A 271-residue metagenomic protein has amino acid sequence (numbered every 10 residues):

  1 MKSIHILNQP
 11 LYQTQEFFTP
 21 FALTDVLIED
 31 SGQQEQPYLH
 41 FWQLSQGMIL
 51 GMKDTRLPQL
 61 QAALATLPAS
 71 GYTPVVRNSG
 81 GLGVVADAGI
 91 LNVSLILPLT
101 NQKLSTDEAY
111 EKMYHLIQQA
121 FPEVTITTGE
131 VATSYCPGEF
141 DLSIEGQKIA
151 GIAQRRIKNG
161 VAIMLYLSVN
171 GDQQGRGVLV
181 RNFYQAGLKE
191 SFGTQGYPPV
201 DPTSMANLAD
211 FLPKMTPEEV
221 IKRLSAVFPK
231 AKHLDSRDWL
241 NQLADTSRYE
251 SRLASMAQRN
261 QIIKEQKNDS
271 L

Functional and structural regions predicted by a protein language model:
M1-N101: N-terminal lobe of the biotin/lipoate ligase/transferase fold
T19, L23, Q59, S105-M113 (+1 more regions): Short amphipathic alpha-helical segments
A62-T66, S70, L116-V124, R223-A231: Generic non-transmembrane alpha-helical segments
P74, E123-T133, A231-D235: Short, well-structured beta-strand/strand-turn elements
L91-A132: Contiguous, small/hydrophobic- and glycine-enriched helical/loop subdomains that border and often "cap" functional
V124, N159-L271: Long, positively charged amphipathic alpha-helical accessory segments at protein N-termini or as interdomain linkers
T128-I149: Beta-rich nucleic-acid/ligand-interaction surfaces
G146-Q154, A162: Aromatic/basic-lined ligand-recognition segments that form π-stacking hydrophobic pockets flanked by Lys/Arg to engage
